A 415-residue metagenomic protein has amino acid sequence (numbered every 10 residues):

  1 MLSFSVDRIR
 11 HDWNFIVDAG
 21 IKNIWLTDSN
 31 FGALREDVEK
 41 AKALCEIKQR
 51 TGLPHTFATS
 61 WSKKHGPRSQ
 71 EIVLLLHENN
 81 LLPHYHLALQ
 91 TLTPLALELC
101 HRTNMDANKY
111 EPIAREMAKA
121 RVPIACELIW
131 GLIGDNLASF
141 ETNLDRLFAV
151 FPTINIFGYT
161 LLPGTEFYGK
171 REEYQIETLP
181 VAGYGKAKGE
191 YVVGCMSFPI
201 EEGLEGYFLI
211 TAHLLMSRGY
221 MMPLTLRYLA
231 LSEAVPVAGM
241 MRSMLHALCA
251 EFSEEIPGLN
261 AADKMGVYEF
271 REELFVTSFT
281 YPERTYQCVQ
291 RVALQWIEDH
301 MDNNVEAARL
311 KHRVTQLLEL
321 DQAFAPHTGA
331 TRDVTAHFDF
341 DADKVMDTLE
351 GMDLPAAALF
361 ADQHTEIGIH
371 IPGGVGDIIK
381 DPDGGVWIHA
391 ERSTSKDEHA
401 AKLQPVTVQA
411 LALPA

Functional and structural regions predicted by a protein language model:
V6-A125, W130-L132: Conserved SAM/AdoMet-binding glycine-rich loop
I16, K109, D145-G164, M240-F252: C-terminal, active-site-flanking charged/polar segments
I24, H55-T56, C126, I154-I156 (+1 more regions): Acidic/polar loop patches that form or flank catalytic/metal-binding clefts of enzymes that bind anionic ligands
L34-E36, L89-Q90, P94-H101, W130-A138 (+2 more regions): Flexible glycine/acidic-rich beta-alpha junction loops that bind and position SAM and/or redox cofactors in anaerobic
V38-Q49, L76, A138-P152, I210-R218 (+1 more regions): Short, electropositive alpha-helical surface patch
Q70-I72, A138-T142, E201: Short alpha-helical segments and helix-capping/turn motifs at coil-helix boundaries
V193, G203-A415: Radical SAM enzyme core and accessory elements
